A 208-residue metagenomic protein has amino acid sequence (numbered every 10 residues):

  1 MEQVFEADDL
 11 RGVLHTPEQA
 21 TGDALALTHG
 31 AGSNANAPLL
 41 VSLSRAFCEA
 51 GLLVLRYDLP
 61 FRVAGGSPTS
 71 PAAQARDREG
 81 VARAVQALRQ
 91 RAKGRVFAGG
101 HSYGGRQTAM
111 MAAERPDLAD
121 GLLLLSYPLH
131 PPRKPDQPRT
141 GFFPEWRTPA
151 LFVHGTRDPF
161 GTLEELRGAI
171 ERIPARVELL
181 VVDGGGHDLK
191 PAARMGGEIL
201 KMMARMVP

Functional and structural regions predicted by a protein language model:
V4-R95, P191-A192: Serine-hydrolase catalytic machinery in alpha/beta-hydrolase-like enzymes
L40, D136-R139, T148, T162-I170: Short alpha-helix in the alpha/beta-hydrolase fold that links the catalytic acid
V81-T148: Primarily recognizes the serine-hydrolase "nucleophile elbow" in alpha/beta-hydrolase and SGNH/GDSL folds
W146-R147, F152-H154, D158: Short beta-strand/loop motif that positions the catalytic acidic residue of the alpha/beta-hydrolase fold
T156-G161, H187-D188: Acidic catalytic loop of the alpha/beta-hydrolase fold
R172-D188: Catalytic histidine neighborhood in serine/cysteine hydrolases with alpha/beta-hydrolase-type architecture
G185-G197: Catalytic histidine-centered segment of alpha/beta-hydrolase-like enzymes
